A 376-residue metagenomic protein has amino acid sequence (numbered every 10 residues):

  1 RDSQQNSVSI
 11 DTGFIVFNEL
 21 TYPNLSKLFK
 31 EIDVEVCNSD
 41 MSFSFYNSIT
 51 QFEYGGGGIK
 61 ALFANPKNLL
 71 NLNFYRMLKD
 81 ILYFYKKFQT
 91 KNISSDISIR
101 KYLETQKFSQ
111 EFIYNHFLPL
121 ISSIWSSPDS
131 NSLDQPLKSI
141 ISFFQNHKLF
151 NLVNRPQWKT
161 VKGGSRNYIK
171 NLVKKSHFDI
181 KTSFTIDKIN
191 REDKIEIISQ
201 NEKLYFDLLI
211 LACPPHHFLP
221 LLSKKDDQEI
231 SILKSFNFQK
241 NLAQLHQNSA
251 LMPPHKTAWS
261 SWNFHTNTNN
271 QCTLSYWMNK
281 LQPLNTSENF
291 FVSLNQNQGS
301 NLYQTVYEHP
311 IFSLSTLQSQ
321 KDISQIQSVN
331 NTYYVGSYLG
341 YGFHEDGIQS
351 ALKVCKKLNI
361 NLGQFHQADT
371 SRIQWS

Functional and structural regions predicted by a protein language model:
R1-Q4: Glycine-rich FAD pyrophosphate-binding loop
N6-F14, N151-R155, Y334: Glycine-/proline-rich flexible loop or hinge segments
V8-T12, N18-D134, I141: Mobile amphipathic helical/loop "lid" adjacent to a hydrophobic cofactor/ligand pocket
S9, C37, D179-K181, Y333: General small-molecule cofactor/ligand-binding pocket signal
S39-M41, S183-T185, Q200, V335: Conserved beta-strand termini and adjacent loop/short-helix elements that scaffold enzyme active sites in alpha/beta
G57, N270-S376: Conserved flavin/dinucleotide-binding core of flavoenzymes
S142-I197: Helical element adjacent to the flavin cofactor pocket in flavoenzyme catalytic cores
T185-F312: Mid-domain catalytic core of redox enzymes that form a hydrophobic substrate pocket/lid adjacent to a catalytic redox
